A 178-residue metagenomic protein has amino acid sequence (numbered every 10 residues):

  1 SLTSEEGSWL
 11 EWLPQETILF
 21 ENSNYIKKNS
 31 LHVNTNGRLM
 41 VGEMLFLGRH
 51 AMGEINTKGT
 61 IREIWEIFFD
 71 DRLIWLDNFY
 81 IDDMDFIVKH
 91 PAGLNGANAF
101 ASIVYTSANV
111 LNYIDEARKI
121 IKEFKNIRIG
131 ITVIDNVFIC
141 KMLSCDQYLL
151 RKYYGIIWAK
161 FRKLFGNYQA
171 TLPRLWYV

Functional and structural regions predicted by a protein language model:
S1-S30, N34: Intrinsically disordered, low-complexity linker/loop segments enriched in Gly/Pro and charged/polar residues
S8-L10, Q15, N36, F69-D71 (+1 more regions): Homeobox/homeodomain signature
L13-T17, G42-L47: Short, surface-exposed recognition loops or helix-turn segments adjacent to catalytic cores
L45, R49-V178: A structural signal for small-residue-enriched, beta-sheet-centric alpha/beta enzyme cores and oligomeric scaffold folds
